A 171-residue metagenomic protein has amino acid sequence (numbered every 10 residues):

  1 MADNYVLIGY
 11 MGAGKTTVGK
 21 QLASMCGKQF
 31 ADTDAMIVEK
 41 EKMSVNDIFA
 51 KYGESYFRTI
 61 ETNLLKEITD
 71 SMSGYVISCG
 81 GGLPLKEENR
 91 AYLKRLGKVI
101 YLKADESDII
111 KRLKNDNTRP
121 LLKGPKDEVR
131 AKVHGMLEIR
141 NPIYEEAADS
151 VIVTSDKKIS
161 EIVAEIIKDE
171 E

Functional and structural regions predicted by a protein language model:
A2, Q21, M25, I139-E171: NTP-dependent small-molecule kinase module
L7: Hydrophobic anchor at the beta1->P-loop junction of P-loop NTPases
Y10: P-loop (Walker A) phosphate-binding loop of NTP-binding proteins
A13: ATP-binding Walker
T16: Walker A/P-loop
S24-A35: Post-Walker A helix-loop "phosphate-sensing" segment adjacent to the P-loop in P-loop NTPases
T33-L83, E87-K94, T118-R119, H134: ATP-dependent small-molecule kinase phosphotransfer cores that center on conserved nucleotide phosphate-binding segments
L96-N141: A glycine- and Lys/Arg-enriched "phosphate-lid" helix/loop adjacent to the NTP-binding pocket of small-molecule kinases
